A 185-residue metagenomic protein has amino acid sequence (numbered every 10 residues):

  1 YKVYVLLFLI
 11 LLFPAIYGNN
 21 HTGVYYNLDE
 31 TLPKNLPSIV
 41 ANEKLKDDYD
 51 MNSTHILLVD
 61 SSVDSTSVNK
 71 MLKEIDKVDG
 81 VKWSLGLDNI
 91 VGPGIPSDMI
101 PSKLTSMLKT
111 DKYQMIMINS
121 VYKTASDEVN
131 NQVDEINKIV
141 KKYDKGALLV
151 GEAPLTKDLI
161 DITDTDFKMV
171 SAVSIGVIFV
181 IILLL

Functional and structural regions predicted by a protein language model:
Y1-N27: Signature of alpha-helical transmembrane segments and their immediate interfacial
G18-L185: Structured non-transmembrane domains adjacent to transmembrane bundles in polytopic membrane proteins
